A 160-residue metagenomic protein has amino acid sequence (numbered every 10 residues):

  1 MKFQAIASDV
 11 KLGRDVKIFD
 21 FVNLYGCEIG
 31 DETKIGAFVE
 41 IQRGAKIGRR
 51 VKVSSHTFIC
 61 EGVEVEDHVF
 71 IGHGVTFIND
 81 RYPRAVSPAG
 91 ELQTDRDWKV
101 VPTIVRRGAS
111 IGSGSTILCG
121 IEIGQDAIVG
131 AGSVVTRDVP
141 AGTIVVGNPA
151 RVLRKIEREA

Functional and structural regions predicted by a protein language model:
M1-S8, D20-C119, P149, K155-E157: Flexible, glycine/small-residue-enriched loop-and-beta-strand segment within the central core of proteins
L12: Short, basic/aromatic beta-hairpin or loop at an interaction surface
I121-D138, G142-I144: C-terminal/domain-terminus segments
V139, V145-A160: C-terminal end-helix/capping segment
